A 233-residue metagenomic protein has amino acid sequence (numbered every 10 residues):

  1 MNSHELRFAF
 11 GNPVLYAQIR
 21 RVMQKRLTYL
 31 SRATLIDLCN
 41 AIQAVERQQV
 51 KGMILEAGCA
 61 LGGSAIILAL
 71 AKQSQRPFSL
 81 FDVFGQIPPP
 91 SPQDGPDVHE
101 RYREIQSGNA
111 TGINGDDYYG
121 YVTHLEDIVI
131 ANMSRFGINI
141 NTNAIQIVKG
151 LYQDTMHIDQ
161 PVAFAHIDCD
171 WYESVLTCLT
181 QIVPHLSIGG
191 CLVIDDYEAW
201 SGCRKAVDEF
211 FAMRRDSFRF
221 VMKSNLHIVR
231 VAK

Functional and structural regions predicted by a protein language model:
H4-R32, R47-K233: S-adenosylmethionine/decaboxylated-SAM
I36-V50: Conserved alpha-helix/loop element of class I SAM-dependent methyltransferases that forms part of the SAM/SAH-binding
